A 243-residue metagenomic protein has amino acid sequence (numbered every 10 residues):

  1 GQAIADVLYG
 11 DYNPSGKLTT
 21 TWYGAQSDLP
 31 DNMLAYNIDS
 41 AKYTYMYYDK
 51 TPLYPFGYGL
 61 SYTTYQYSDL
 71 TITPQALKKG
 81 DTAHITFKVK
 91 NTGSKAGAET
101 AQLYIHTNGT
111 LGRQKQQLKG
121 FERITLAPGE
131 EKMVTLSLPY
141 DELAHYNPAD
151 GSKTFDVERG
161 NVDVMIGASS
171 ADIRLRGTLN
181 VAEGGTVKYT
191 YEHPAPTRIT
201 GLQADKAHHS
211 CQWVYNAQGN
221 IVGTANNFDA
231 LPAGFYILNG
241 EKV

Functional and structural regions predicted by a protein language model:
G1-A98, Y104, D156-R159, D163-G167 (+3 more regions): Secreted, periplasmic, or luminal enzymes acting at the cell surface/secretory milieu
K78, A127, L231-P232: Residue-level recognition of short, solvent-exposed, well-ordered loop/turn junctions that link secondary-structure
S94-L111, Q116-L118: Short acidic, flexible loop segments centered on an aromatic residue
H106-L111, S169, N216-A217: Change "in extracellular beta-sheet-rich domains … of secreted and cell-surface proteins" to "in beta-sheet-rich domains
T110-D150: Intrinsically disordered, low-complexity Pro/Gly/Ser/Thr-rich segments with frequent PxxP/GP/PP motifs and embedded
G151-K153, E158-G160, P232-I237: A glycine-anchored, Pro-Gly-centered beta-turn/N-cap motif
A195-V243: C-terminal outer-membrane/trafficking sorting elements
